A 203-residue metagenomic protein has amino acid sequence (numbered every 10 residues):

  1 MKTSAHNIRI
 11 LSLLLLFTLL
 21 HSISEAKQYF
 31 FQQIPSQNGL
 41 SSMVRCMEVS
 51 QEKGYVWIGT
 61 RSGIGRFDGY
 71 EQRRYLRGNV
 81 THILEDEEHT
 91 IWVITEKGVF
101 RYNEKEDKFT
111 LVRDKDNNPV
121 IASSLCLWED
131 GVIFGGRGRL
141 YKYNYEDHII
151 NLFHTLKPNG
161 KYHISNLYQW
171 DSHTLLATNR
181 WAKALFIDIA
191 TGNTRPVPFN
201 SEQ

Functional and structural regions predicted by a protein language model:
M1-Q203: Carboxylate-rich, polar loop motifs that coordinate divalent cations or form catalytic acidic clusters
